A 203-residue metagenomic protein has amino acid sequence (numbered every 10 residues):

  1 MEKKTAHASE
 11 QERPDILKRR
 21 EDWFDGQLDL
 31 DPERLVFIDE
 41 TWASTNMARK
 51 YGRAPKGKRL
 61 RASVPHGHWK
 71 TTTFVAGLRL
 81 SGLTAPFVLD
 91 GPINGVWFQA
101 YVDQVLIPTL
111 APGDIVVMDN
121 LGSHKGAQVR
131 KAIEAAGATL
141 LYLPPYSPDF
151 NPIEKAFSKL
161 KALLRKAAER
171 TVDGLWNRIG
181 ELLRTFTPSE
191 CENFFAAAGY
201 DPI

Functional and structural regions predicted by a protein language model:
M1-I203: Short functional hotspots at interaction and active-site rims
